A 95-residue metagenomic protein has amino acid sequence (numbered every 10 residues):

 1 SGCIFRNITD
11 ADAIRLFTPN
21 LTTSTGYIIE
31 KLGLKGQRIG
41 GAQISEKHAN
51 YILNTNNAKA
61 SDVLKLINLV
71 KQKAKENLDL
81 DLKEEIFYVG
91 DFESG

Functional and structural regions predicted by a protein language model:
S1-V63, N77-G95: Phosphate/pyrophosphate- and phosphate-bearing ligand-binding catalytic cores of soluble enzymes
V70: Phosphate/pyrophosphate-binding loops and the adjoining catalytic core of nucleotide-dependent enzymes
A74: Conserved ATP-binding N-box helix of the HATPase_c
